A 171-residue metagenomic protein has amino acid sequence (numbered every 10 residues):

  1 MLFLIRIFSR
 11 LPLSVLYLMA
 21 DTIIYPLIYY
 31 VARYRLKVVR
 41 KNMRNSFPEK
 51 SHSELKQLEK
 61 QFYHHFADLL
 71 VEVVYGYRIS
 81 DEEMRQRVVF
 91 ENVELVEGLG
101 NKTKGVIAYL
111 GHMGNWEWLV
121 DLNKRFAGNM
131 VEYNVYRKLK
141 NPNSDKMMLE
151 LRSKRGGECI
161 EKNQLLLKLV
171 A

Functional and structural regions predicted by a protein language model:
M1-I107, G114-N115: Membrane-proximal helical "anchor" segments flanking the first transmembrane region of inner-membrane enzymes
Y77-A171: Soluble catalytic domains of membrane acyltransferases
